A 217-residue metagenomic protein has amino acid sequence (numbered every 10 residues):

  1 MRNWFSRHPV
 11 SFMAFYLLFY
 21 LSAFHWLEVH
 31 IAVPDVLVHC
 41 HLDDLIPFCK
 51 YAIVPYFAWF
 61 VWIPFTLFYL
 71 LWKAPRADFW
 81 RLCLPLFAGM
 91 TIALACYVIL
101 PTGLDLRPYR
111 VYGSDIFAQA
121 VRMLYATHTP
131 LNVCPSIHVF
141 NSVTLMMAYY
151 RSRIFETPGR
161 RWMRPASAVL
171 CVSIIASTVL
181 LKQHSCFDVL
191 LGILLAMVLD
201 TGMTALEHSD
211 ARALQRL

Functional and structural regions predicted by a protein language model:
M1-F65, Y112: N-terminal transmembrane-helix/juxtamembrane module of multi-pass inner/ER membrane proteins
L21-W26, M90-I99, V169-V179: Aromatic-anchored segments of alpha-helical transmembrane domains
L27-L42, W72-P158, D210-L217: Membrane-interface loops
P47-V61, A126-A148, C186, L190: Membrane-interface loop-to-helix entry segments
W62-L67, T144-A148, V169-S177: Hydrophobic, membrane-inserted alpha-helices
R107-V111, T129-C134, S173-L199: Interfacial helix-loop-helix junctions of multi-pass membrane proteins
G159-V172: Short hydrophobic alpha-helices at membrane interfaces in multi-pass membrane enzymes
L191-L217: C-terminal membrane module of polytopic membrane proteins
